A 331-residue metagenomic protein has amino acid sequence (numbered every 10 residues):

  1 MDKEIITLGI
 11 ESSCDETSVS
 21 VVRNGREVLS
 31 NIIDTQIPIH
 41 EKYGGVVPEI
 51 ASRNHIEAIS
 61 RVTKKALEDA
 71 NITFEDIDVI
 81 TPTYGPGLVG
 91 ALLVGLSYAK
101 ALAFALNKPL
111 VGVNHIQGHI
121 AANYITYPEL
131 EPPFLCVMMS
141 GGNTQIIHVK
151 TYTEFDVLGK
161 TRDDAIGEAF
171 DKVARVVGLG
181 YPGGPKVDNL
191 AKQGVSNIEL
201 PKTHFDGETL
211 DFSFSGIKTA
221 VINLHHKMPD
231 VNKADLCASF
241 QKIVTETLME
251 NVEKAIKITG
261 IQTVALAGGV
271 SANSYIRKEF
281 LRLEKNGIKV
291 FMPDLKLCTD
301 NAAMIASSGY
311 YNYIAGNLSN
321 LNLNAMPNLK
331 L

Functional and structural regions predicted by a protein language model:
M1-K3, V113-F134, S308: Conserved phosphate-binding catalytic cores of ATP/NTP-utilizing and phosphoryl-transfer enzymes
E4-D76, P82-P86, H115, H119: N-terminal beta-alpha supersecondary unit
T17-V22, C136-M138, T144-H148: Short beta-strand scaffold segments in enzyme catalytic cores
F74-Y84, T259-V270, F291-D294: Short glycine-rich phosphate-binding loop at a beta-alpha junction
G112-V113, V264, L281-I305: Conserved phosphate-binding/catalytic loops in two-lobed NTP-binding clefts
Q117, P128, T151-Q193, K218-P229: Glycine-rich phosphate-binding loop plus the immediately following alpha-helix
N189-V264, N273-R282, I288, Y313-G316: A contiguous, well-structured pocket-lining segment that forms one wall/lid of small-molecule binding clefts in soluble
P293-L331: Glycine-rich phosphate-binding/hydrolytic loop that grips phosphoryl groups
